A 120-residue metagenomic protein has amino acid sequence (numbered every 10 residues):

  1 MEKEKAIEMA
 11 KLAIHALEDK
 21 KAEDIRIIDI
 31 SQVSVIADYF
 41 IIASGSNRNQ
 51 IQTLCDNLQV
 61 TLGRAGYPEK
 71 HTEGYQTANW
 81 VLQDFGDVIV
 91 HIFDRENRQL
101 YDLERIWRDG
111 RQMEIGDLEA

Functional and structural regions predicted by a protein language model:
M1-I27, S31, N49-T53, V60-A65 (+2 more regions): Long, contiguous binding/interaction regions
I28-S44, Y75-V81: Short, charge-patterned binding micro-sites
P68: Basic, polyanion-binding surface patches
Q83-F85: Active-site beta-strand termini and strand-to-loop segments that position acidic
